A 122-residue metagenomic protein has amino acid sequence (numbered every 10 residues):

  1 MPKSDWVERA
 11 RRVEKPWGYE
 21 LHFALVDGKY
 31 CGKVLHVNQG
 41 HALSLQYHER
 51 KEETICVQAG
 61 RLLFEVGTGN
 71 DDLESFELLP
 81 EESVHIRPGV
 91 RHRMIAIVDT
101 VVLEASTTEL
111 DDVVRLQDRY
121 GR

Functional and structural regions predicted by a protein language model:
S4-A10, E14-K15, I95-R122: Double-stranded beta-helix
A10-K51: A short glycine-rich, His/Asp/Glu-containing loop-to-beta-strand
V34, T54, S75-E77, R91 (+1 more regions): Well-ordered beta-strand positions in beta-sheet-rich domains
R50-T68: Glycine- and acidic-residue-biased ligand/ion/polar-headgroup-sensing regions
T68-G89: Short acidic-glycine-tyrosine-enriched beta hairpin
